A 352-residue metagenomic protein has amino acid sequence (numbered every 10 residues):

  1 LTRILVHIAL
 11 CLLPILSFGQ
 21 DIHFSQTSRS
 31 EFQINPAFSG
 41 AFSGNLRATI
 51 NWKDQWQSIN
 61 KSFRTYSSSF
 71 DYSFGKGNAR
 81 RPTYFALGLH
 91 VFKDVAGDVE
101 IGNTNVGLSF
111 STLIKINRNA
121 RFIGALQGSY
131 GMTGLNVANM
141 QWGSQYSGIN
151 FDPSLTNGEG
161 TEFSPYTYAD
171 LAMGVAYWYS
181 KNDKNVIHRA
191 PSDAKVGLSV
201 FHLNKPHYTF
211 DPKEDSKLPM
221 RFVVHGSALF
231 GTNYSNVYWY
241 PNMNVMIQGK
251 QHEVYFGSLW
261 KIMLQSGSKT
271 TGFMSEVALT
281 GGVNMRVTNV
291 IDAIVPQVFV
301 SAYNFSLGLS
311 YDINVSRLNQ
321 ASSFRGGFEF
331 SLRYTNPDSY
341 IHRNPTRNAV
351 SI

Functional and structural regions predicted by a protein language model:
L1-I22, P337-I352: Cleavable N-terminal export/targeting peptides
F18-F85, G97, Y334: N-terminal, post-signal peptide beta-strand-biased segments of exported outer-membrane/organellar beta-barrel and other
S28, F110, I116-G231, P241 (+2 more regions): Outer-membrane pore/translocation modules
S30-F32, G44, S62-S68, T83 (+10 more regions): Residues that define the transmembrane beta-barrel architecture of outer-membrane proteins
F38-G44, G75-Y84, D98-E100, I116-F122 (+4 more regions): Short loop/turn motifs that connect adjacent beta-strands in outer-membrane beta-barrel proteins
Q55-W56, K93-G97, T156-E162, T209-E214 (+1 more regions): Extracellular loop and loop/strand-boundary signature of outer-membrane beta-barrel proteins
K61, I101-T104, N136-G143, V186-H188 (+3 more regions): Outer-membrane beta-barrel translocator domains and adjoining extracellular loop/strand segments of Gram-negative
K195-L203, E214-I352: Outer membrane beta-barrel transmembrane domains
